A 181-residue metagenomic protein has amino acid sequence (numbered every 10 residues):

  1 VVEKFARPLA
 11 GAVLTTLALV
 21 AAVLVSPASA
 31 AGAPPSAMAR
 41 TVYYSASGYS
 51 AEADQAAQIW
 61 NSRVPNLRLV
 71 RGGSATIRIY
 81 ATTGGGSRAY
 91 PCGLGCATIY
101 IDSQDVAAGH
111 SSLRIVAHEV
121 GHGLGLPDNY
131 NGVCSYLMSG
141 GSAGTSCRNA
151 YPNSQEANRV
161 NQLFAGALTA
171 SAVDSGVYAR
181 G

Functional and structural regions predicted by a protein language model:
V1-G32: Secretory targeting and sorting signals
P35-A46, C96-D102, G140-G141: Acidic/histidine-rich, surface-exposed loop or edge segments in extracytoplasmic proteins
Y43-L69: A short alpha-helix/helix-coil micro-patch that ends at or immediately precedes a cysteine
W60, R114-D128: Active-site recognition of the HExxH zinc-binding catalytic motif
V64-S74, L126-V133, S171-S175: Surface-exposed patches in mature extracellular/periplasmic domains of secreted proteins
L67-Q104: Short, well-ordered secondary-structure micro-motifs within conserved domains or adaptor modules
I99-V116: Short pre-active-site segment immediately N-terminal to the catalytic Zn-binding motif
H110, G123-A170: The catalytic-center signature of Zn2+-dependent metalloproteases
